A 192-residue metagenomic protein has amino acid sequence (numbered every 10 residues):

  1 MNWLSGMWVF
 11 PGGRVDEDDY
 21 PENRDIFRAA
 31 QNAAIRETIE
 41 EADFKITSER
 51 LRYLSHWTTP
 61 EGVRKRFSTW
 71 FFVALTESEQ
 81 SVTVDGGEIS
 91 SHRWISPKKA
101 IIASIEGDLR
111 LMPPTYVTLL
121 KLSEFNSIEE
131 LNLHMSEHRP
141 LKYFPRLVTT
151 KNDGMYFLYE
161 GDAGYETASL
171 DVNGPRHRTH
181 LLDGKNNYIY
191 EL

Functional and structural regions predicted by a protein language model:
M1-E40, K98-E106, E124-F125, E191: Conserved Nudix-box catalytic region and its N-terminal flanking loop in Nudix hydrolases and closely related
L4-G6, P11, Y53, S68-W70 (+1 more regions): Residues that flank catalytic or metal-binding motifs in active/ligand-binding sites
G13, L75-Q80, P97-K98: Short loop segments at secondary-structure junctions
K45-Y53: A short coil-to-beta-strand element that immediately follows conserved catalytic motifs
W57-Q80, T115, L120-I128, L141: Active-site-adjacent beta-strand/loop module that shapes the phosphate/pyrophosphate-binding cleft
V82-R110: NUDIX/MutT-family hydrolases
I128-L192: Core RNA-modification/binding signature centered on pseudouridine synthases
